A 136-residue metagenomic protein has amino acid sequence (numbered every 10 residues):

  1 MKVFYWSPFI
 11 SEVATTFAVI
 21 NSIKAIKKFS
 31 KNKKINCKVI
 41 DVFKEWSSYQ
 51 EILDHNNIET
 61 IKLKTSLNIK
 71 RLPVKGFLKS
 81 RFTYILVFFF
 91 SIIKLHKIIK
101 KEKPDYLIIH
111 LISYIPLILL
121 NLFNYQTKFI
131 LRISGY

Functional and structural regions predicted by a protein language model:
Y5-V13, A25-F82: N-terminal strand-loop element at the rim of the active site of nucleotide-sugar-dependent glycosyltransferases
T15, V19, F88-S91: Conserved donor sugar-nucleotide recognition element shared by glycan-biosynthetic enzymes
T15-A18, V42, I108-I112: Replace "coordinates the UDP/GDP/TDP-sugar" with "coordinates nucleotide-activated sugar donors
W46-Y49, Y114-I118: Short, well-ordered alpha-helical microsegments
K70-Y106, L122-F123: An amphipathic, basic-hydrophobic alpha-helix
F88-S91, I109-I115, I133: Short His-centered aromatic/hydrophobic patch
Y106-I108, L122-Y136: Active-site proximal beta-strand in glycosyltransferases
